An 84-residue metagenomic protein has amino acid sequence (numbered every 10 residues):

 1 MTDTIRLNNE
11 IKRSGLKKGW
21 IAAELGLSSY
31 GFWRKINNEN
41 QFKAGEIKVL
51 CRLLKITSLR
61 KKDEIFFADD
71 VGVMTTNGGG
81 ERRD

Functional and structural regions predicted by a protein language model:
M1-K17: A short, Lys/Arg-rich alpha-helix, primarily the initiator
E10, E24, K35: Residues in the recognition helix of alpha-helical DNA-binding motifs
R13, E24, L53: Residues within the alpha-helical elements of helix-turn-helix
S14, R60-D84: Short, charged recognition helix plus adjacent turn of helix-turn-helix-like nucleic-acid-binding domains
W20-A22: Short alpha-helical "recognition helix" segments of helix-turn-helix
L27-F42: Recognition helix of helix-turn-helix/homeodomain-like DNA-binding domains that insert into the DNA major groove
G45-K61: DNA major-groove recognition helix of helix-turn-helix/homeodomain DNA-binding modules
